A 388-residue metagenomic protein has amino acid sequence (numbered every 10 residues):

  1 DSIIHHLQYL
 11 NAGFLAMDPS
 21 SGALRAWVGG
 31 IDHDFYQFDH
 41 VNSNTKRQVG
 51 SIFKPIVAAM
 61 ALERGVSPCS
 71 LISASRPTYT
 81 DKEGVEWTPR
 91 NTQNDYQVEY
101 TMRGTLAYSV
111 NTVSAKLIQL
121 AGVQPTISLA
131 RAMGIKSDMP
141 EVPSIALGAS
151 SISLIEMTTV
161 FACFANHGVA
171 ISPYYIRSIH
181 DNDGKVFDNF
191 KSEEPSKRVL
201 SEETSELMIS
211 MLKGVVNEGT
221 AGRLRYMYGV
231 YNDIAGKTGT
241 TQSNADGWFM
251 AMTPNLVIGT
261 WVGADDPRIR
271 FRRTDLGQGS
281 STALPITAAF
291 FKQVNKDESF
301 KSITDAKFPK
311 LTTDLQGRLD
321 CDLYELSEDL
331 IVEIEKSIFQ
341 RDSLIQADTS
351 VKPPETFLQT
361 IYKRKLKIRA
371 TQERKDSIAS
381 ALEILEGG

Functional and structural regions predicted by a protein language model:
D1-D18, W27, D34-S43, F53 (+4 more regions): A penicillin-recognizing enzyme superfamily signal
D1-I52, V66-S70, Q124-A130, V142 (+1 more regions): Periplasmic/cell-envelope proteins involved in peptidoglycan metabolism and beta-lactam response
L7-S20, L24, A59, E63 (+3 more regions): C-terminal substrate/ligand-recognition segments
S21-G22, K46-A74, T105, V160-F164 (+3 more regions): Active-site SXXK
W27, I31, A59, E63-G65 (+10 more regions): Structured segments of extracytoplasmic/periplasmic soluble domains in secreted or envelope-associated proteins
V66-T126, A170, N182-L207, K213: Conserved catalytic neighborhood of penicillin-recognizing serine enzymes
E86-N91, G122-F161, G168, S172-Y175: Mid-domain, small-residue-enriched loop/turn segments at the edges of structured enzyme/sensor domains
Q316-G388: Low-complexity, Gly/Ser/Thr/Pro-rich intrinsically disordered linker/tail segments
